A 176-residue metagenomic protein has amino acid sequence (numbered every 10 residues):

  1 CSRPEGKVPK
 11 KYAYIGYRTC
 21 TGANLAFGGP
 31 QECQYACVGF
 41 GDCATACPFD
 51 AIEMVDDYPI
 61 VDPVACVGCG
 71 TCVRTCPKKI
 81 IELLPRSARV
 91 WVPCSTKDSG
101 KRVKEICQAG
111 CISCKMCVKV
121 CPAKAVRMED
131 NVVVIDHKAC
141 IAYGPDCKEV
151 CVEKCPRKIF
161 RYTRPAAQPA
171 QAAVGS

Functional and structural regions predicted by a protein language model:
C1-V120, K124, C140, D146-S176: Ferredoxin-type iron-sulfur electron-transfer modules and their immediate structural context
E129: Cysteine-centered metal-binding/redox modules
V132-D136: Cys/His-clustered metal-coordination modules, chiefly Zn-binding fingers
